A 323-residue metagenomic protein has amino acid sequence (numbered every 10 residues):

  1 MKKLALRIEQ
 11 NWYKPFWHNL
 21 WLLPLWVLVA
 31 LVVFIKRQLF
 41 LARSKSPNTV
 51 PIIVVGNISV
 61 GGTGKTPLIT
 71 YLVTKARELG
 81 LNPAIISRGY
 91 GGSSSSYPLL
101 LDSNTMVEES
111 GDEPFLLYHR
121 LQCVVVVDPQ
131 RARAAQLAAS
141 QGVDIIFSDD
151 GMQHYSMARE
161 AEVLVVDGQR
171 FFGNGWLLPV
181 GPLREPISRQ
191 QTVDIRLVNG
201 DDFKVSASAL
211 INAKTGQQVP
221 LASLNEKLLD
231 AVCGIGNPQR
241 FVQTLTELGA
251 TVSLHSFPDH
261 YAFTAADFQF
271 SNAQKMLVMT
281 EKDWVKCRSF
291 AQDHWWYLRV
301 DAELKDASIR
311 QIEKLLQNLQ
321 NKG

Functional and structural regions predicted by a protein language model:
M1-W12, F171-V278: C-terminal accessory "lid"/substrate-recognition subdomains
K3-P51: A transmembrane-helix-recognition feature enriched in membrane-embedded lipid enzymes and envelope glyco-/phospholipid
L28, T66, L117, D149 (+3 more regions): Residue-level signal for inorganic ion chemistry
R37-S103: Walker A (P-loop) phosphate-binding motif
V55, V166, F203, H255 (+1 more regions): Hydrophobic residues at beta-strand termini and immediately following loops that shape nucleotide-binding pockets
N82-I86, L164, L228-V232: Conserved beta-strand elements of the Class I
Y90-D202, A209-I211: Phosphate/Mg2+-binding loops and adjacent switch elements in nucleotide/diphosphate-handling enzyme cores
P258-A262, H294-K322: Short, flexible loop segments at boundaries between secondary-structure elements
